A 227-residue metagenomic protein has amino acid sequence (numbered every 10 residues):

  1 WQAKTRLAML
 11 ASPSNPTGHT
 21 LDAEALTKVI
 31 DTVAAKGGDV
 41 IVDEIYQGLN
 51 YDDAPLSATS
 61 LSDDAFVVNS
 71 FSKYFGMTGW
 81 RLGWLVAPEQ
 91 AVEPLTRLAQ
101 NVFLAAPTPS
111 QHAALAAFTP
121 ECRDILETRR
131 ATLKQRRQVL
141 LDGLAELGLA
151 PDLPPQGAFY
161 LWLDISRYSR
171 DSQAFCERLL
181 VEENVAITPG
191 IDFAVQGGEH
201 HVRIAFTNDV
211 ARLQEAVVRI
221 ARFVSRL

Functional and structural regions predicted by a protein language model:
W1-K4, P16-V40, E44-M77, Q90: Active-site pre-lysine segment of PLP-dependent enzymes
M9, V42, V67-N69, L104 (+1 more regions): Hydrophobic residues in well-ordered beta-strands that form the structural core
V33, L144, L179-L180: A generic structural signal for well-ordered alpha-helical segments
A35-K36, L147, E183, L227: Helix C-cap/helix->beta junction micro-motif
D63-A131, L141-G143, F223-V224: Conserved core segment of the aminotransferase class I/II
L115, A131-L141, D152-I165: Conserved glycine-rich beta-strand-loop-beta hairpin in the small C-terminal domain of fold type I
A174, R178-I187, F193-L227: PLP-dependent enzyme catalytic core of the Aspartate aminotransferase-like
